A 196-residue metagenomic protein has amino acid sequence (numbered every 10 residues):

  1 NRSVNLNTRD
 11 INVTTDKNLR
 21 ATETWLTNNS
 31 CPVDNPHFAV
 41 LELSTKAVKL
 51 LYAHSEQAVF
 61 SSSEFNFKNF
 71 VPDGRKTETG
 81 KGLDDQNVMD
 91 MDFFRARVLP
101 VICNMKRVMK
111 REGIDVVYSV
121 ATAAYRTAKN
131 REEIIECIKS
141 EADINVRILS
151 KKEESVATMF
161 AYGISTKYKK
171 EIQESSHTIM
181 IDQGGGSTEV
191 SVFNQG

Functional and structural regions predicted by a protein language model:
R2-P36, L41: Non-catalytic pre-domain segments flanking phosphatase-related domains
N7, T14-D16, E171, S175 (+1 more regions): Compositionally biased, intrinsically disordered low-complexity segments
L19-V33, L149-I179: Conserved phosphate-binding catalytic cores of ATP/NTP-utilizing and phosphoryl-transfer enzymes
P32-N145: Conserved phosphate-binding loops in N-terminal lobes of ATP-dependent enzymes of the actin/Hsp70/sugar-kinase
L41-A47, M180-S187, Q195: A short acidic Gly-Thr/Ser loop motif
L99-V108, E112, T166-G186: A broadly tuned preference for mixed-charge, low-complexity surface segments
Y125-I135, K139-N145, K151-M159, I164-S165 (+1 more regions): Short histidine
